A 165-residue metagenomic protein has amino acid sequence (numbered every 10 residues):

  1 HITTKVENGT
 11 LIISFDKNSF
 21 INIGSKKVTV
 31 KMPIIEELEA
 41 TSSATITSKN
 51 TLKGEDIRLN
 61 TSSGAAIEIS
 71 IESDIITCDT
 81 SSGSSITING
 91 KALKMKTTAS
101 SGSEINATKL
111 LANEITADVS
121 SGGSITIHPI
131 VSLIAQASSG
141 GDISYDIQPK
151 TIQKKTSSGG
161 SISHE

Functional and structural regions predicted by a protein language model:
I2, L11-T41: Glycine/small-residue-rich loop that forms an oxyanion/phosphate-binding "nest" at active or ligand-binding sites
V6-E7: Transmembrane beta-barrel domains of Gram-negative outer membranes and organellar outer membranes
V28-V30, I35-E165: Extended, compositionally simple hydrophobic/Ser/Thr-rich segments that build repetitive fibrous architectures
